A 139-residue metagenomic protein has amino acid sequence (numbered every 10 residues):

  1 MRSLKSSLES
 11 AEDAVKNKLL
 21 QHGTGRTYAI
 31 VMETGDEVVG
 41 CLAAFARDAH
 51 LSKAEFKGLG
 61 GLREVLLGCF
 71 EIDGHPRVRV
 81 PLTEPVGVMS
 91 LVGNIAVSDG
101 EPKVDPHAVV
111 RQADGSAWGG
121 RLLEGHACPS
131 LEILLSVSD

Functional and structural regions predicted by a protein language model:
R2-V104, V109-D139: N-terminal intrinsically disordered, cationic/polar leader segments that include organellar targeting peptides
